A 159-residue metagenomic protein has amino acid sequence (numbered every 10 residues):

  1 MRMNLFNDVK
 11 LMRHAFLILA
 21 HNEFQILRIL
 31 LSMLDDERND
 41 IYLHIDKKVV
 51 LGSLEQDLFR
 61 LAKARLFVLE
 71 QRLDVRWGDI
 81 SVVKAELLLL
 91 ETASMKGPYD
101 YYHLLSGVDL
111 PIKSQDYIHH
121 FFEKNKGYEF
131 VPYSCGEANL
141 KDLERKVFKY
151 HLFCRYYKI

Functional and structural regions predicted by a protein language model:
M1-I159: ER/Golgi luminal nucleotide-sugar-dependent glycosyltransferases, focusing on the catalytic module
